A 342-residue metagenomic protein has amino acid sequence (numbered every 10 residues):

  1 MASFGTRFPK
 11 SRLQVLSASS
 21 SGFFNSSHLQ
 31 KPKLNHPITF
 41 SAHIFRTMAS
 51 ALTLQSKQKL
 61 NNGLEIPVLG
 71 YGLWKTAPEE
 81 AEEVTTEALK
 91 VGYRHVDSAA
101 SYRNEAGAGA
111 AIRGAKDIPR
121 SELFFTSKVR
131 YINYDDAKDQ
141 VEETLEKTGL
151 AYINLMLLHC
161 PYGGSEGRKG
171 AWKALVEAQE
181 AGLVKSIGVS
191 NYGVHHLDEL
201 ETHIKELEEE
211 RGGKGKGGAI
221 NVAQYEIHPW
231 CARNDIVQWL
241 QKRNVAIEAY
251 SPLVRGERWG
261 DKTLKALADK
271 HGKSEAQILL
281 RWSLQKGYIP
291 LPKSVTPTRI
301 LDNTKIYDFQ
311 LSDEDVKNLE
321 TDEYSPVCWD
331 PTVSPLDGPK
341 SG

Functional and structural regions predicted by a protein language model:
M1-F23: N-terminal chloroplast transit peptides
A2-F4, L13, H43-E122, A174 (+2 more regions): N-terminal binding-site loop/beta-alpha segment at the start of enzyme catalytic domains that lines or forms
A77-E87, Y134-K147: Short, acidic/polar
R94, A151-N154, K185, N221: Short acidic/polar active-site loop segments enriched in Thr and Asp
G109-R120, L145-L150, I204, V237-K242: Acidic (Asp/Glu)-rich catalytic clusters
R120-N133, L155-P161, Q224-I227: A short, structured active-site edge motif that brings together acidic residues
K138-L158, E177-A181, G213-G215: CE4/NodB-like, metal-dependent polysaccharide N-deacetylase domain that modifies extracellular/periplasmic N-acetylated
C160-G342: Beta/alpha (TIM)-barrel catalytic core signal, keyed to glycine-rich beta->alpha loops juxtaposed to Asp/Glu that bind
